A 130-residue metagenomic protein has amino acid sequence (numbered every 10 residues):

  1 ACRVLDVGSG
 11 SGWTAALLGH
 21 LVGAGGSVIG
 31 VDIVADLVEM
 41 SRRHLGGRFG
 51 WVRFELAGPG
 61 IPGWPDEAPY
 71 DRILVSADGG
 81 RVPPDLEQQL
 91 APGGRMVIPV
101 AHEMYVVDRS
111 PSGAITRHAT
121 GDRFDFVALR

Functional and structural regions predicted by a protein language model:
C2-A114: Conserved nucleotide-cofactor-binding alpha/beta core module
M104-R130: Core SAM-dependent methyltransferase catalytic element
